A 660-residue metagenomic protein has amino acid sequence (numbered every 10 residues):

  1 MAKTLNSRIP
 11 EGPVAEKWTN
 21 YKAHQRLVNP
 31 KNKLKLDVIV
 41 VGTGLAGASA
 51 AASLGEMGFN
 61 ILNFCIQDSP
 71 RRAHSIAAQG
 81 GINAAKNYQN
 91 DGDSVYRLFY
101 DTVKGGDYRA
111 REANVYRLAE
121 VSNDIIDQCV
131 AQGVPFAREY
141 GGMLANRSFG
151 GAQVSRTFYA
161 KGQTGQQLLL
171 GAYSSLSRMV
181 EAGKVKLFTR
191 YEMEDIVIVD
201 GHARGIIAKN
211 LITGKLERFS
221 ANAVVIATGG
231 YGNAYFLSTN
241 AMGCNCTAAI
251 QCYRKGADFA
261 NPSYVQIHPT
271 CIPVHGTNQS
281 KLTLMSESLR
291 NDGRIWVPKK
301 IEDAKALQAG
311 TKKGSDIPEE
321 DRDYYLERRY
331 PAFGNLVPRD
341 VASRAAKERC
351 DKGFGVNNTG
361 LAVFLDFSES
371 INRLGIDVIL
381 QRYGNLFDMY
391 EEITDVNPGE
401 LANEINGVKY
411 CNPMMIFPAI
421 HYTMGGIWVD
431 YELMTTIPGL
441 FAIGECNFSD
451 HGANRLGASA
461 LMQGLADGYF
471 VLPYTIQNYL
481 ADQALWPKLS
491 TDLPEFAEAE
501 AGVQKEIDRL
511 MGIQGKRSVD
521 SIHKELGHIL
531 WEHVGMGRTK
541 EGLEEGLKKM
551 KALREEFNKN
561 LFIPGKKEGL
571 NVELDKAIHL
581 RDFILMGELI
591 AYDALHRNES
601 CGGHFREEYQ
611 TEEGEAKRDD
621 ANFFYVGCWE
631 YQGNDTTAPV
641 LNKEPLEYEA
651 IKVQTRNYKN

Functional and structural regions predicted by a protein language model:
N20, R26-V28, N32-D37, A50-S53 (+10 more regions): Glycine- and aromatic-enriched mobile tails/lids
L34-L36, G214-A223, T436: Core beta-strand elements of the Rossmann-like FAD/NAD(P) dinucleotide-binding domain in flavoenzyme oxidoreductases
G42-G44: Glycine-rich Rossmann-fold phosphate-binding loop(s) that bind the pyrophosphate of adenine dinucleotide cofactors
G47: N-terminal Rossmann-fold NAD(P) dinucleotide-binding loop
D68-Y100, Q266-T270, Q279-K281: Conserved N-terminal glycine-rich FAD pyrophosphate-binding loop of Rossmann-like flavoproteins
Q128-K215, A227, C271-M285, R290: Conserved redox-cofactor binding core of oxidoreductases
A223-L282, H451-Y474: Glycine-rich loop(s) and the adjacent beta-strand/alpha-helix scaffold that form part
Q251, A257-N403, Y474-Q477: An anion/pyrophosphate-binding glycine-rich loop and adjacent beta-alpha core in soluble alpha-beta enzymes
